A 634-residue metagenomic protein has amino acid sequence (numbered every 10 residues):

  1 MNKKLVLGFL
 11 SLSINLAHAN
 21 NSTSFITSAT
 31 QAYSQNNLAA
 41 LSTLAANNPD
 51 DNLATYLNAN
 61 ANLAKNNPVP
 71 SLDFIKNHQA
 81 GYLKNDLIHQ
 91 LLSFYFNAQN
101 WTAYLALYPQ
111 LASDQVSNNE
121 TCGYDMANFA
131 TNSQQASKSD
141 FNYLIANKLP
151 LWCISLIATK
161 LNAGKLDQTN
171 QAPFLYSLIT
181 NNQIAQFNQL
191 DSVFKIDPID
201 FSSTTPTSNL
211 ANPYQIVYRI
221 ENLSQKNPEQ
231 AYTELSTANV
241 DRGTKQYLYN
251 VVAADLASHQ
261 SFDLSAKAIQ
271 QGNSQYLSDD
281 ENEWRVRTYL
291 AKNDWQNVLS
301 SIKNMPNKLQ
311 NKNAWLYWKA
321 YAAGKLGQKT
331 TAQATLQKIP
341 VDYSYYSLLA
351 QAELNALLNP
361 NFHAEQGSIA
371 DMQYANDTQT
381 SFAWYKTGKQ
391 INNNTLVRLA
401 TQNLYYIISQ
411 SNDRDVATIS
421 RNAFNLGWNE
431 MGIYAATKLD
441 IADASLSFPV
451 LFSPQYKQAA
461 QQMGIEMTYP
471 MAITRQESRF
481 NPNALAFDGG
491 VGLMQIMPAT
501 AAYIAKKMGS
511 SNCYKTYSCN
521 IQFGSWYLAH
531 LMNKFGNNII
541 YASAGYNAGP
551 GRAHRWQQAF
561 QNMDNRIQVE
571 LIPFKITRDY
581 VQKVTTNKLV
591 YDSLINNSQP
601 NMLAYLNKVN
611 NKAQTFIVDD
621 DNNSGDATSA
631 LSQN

Functional and structural regions predicted by a protein language model:
M1-H18: Gram-negative bacterial Sec-dependent N-terminal signal peptides
A19-I26, N47-Y56, N66-N67, A80-Q90 (+17 more regions): Generic helix N-cap/helix-start motif at coil->alpha-helix transitions
A19-K65, V69, P360-F382, I391-N393: N-terminal leader/linker segments that initiate helical-solenoid repeat arrays
A32, N62, Y95, N128 (+6 more regions): Residue at a conserved register position within TPR or TPR-like alpha-solenoid repeats
L38-A45, N67-H78, W101-L111, Q134-A146 (+12 more regions): Alpha-helical repeat scaffolds
T233, T237-V240, H259, S274 (+5 more regions): Catalytic glycan-binding domains that act on GlcNAc-containing polysaccharides
Q337-Y346, A352-I391, Q455, A460: Extracellular/periplasmic ectodomains of large secreted or surface enzymes and adhesion receptors
